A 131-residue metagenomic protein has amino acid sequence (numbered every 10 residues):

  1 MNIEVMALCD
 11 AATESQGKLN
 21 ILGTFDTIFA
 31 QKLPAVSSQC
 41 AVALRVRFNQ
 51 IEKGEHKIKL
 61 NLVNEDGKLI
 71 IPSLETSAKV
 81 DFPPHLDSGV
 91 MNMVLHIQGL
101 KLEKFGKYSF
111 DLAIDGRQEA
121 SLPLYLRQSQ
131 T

Functional and structural regions predicted by a protein language model:
N2-E103, D111-I114, Q118-T131: Contiguous segments within soluble domain cores/interaction surfaces
G106: Gly/Thr-rich phosphate-binding beta-strand-loop-beta motif of the actin/hexokinase/Hsp70
